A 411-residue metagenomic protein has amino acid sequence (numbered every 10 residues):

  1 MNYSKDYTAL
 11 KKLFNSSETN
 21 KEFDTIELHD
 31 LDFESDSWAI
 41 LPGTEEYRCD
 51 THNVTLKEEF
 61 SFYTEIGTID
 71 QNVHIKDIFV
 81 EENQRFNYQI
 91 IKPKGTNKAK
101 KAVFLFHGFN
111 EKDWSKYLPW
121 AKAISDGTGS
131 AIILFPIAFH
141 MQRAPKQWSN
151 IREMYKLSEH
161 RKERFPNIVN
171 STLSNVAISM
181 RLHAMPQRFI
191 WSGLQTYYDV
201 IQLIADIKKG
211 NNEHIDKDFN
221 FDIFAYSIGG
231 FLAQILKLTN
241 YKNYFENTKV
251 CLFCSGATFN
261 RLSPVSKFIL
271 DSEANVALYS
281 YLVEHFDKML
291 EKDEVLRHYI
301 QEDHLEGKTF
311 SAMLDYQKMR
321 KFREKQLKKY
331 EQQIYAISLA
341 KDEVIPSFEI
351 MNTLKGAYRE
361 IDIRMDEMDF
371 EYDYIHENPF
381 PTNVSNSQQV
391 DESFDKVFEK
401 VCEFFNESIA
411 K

Functional and structural regions predicted by a protein language model:
F14-H52, A138, Y155-L173, V276-Q317: Low-complexity, serine/threonine/proline-enriched polar segments
T19-K98: N-terminal cap/lid segment of alpha/beta-hydrolase-fold proteins
F79-Q84, F189-V200, V390-S393: Phosphate/oxyanion-binding active-site loops and adjacent basic polyanion-contact surfaces
I91-V169: Short, surface-exposed "cap/lid" segments of acyl-processing enzymes
N150-H214: Alpha/beta-hydrolase active-site loop
N211-F219, I223-Y226, Q234-H304: Hydrolase active-site cap/lid region
A225, G229-G230, E343: Catalytic nucleophile loop
E273-K411: Serine-hydrolase catalytic core
